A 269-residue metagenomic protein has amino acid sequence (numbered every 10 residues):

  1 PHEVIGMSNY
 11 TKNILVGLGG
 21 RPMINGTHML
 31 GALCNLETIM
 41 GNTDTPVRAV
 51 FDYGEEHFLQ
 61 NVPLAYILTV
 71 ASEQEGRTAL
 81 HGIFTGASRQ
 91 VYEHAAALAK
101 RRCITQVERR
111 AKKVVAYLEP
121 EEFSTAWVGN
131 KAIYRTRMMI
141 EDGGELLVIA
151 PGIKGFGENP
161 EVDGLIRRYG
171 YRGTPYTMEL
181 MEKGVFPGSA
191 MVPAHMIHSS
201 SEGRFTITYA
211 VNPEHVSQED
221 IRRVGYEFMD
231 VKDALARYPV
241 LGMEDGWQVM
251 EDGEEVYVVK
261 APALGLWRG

Functional and structural regions predicted by a protein language model:
P1-I104: Conserved, well-structured core segments that form the ligand-binding/active-site neighborhood of functional domains
G6-V16, G82-T85, V128-M138, D163-R167 (+1 more regions): Short, solvent-exposed amphipathic alpha-helical segments in soluble enzyme and RNA/protein-processing domains
Q60-I67, I104-A111, G144-P151: Flexible, glycine/charged-enriched surface loops at secondary-structure junctions
A71-A87, R110-V128, R135: Glycine-rich phosphate/diphosphate-binding loops and the adjacent beta-loop-alpha structural elements that coordinate
H94-C103, K131-R135, P187-S199, M229-M250: A short, acidic, amphipathic alpha-helical segment used as a generic capping/interface helix at domain edges
K113-Y117, L147, Y257-V258: Structural motif
F123-V216: C-terminal catalytic subdomain
E202-G269: Extended hydrophobic packing segments that form well-structured cores
